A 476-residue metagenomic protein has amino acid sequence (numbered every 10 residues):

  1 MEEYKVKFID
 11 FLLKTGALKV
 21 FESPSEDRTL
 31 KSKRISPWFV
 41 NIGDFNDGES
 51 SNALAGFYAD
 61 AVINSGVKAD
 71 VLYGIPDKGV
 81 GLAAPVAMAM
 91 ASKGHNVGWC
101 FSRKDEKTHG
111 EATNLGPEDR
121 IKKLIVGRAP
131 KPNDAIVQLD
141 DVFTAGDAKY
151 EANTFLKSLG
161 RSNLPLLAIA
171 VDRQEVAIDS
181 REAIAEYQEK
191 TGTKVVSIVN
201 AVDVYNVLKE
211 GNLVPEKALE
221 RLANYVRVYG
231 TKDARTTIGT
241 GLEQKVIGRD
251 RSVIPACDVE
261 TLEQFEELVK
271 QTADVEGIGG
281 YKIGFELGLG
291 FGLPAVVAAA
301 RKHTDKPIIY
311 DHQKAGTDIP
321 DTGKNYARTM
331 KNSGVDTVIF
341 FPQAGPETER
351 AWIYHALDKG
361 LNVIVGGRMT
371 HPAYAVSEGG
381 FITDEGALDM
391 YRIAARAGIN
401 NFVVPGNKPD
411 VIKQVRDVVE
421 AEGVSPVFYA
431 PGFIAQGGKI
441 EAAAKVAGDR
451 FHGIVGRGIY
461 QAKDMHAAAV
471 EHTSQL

Functional and structural regions predicted by a protein language model:
M1-L139, T144-K245, E267-A273, E286-F291 (+4 more regions): PRPP-associated nucleotide enzymes
G43-N46, R251-Q264, D311-P320, T370-E385 (+1 more regions): Active-site mouth loops of central-metabolism enzymes
I136-Q138, D250, T317-P409, G423-S425: Conserved anion-binding
N153, K157, V246-I247, A273 (+6 more regions): Surface-exposed amphipathic alpha-helices with a cationic face
R251-C257, G279-I283, I308-H312, V338-F340 (+4 more regions): Hydrophobic faces of well-ordered beta-strands that scaffold small-molecule active sites in alpha/beta enzyme cores
L262-F265, L287-K302, T317-N325, P342-L361 (+3 more regions): Active-site-adjacent beta->alpha loops and helix N-cap segments on the catalytic face of soluble alpha/beta enzymes
D274, I278, K282-N332, H371-A375 (+2 more regions): N-terminal active-site wall of soluble small-molecule enzyme domains
E441-R450, R457-L476: C-terminal helical cap(s) of enzyme catalytic domains, especially alpha/beta-barrels
